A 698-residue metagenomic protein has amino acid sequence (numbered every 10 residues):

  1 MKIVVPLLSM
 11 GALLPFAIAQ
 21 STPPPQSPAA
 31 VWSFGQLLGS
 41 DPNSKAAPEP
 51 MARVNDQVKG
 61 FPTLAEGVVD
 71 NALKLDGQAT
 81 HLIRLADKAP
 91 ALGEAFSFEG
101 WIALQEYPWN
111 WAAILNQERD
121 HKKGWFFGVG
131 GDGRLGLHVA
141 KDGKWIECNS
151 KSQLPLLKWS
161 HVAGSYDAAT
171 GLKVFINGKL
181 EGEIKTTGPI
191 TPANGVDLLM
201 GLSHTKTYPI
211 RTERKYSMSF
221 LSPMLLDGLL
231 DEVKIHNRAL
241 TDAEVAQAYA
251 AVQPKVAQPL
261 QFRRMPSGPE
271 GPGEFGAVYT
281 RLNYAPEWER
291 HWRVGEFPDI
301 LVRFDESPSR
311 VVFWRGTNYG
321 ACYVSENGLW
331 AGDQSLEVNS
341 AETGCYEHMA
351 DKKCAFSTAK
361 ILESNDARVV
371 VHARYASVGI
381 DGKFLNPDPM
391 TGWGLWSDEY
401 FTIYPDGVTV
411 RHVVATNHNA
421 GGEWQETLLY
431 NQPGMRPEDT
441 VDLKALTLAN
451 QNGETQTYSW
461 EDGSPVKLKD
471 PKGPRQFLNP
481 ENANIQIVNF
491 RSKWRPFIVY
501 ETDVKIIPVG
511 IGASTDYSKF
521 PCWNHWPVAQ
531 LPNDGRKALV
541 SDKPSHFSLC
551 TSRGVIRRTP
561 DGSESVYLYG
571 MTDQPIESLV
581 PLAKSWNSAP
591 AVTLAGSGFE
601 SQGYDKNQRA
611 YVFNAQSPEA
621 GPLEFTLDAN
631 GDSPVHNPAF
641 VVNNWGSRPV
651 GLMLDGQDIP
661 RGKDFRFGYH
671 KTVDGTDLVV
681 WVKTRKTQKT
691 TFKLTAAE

Functional and structural regions predicted by a protein language model:
Q20-P259: Extracellular glycan-associated modules
A103-W111, R293, K353-S357, L362: Secretory/extracellular carbohydrate-interaction modules and structurally similar beta-sandwich "look-alikes"
P259-E337, N484-S514, K519, L549: Beta-strand-rich N-terminal accessory domains
F275, T280-E287, Q476-G596, T672-A697: Beta-strand-rich recognition/accessory modules
A341-P405, T409-H412: Extended, loop-rich substrate-binding clefts of extracytoplasmic carbohydrate-active enzymes
V408-A449: Acidic (Asp/Glu-rich), glycine- and aromatic
Q425-Y430, I485-K493, Y500-T502, D628-R648: Surface-exposed beta-strand/loop patches in extracellular or lumenal glycoproteins
E577-E698: C-terminal beta-sandwich/jelly-roll accessory domains of carbohydrate-active enzymes
